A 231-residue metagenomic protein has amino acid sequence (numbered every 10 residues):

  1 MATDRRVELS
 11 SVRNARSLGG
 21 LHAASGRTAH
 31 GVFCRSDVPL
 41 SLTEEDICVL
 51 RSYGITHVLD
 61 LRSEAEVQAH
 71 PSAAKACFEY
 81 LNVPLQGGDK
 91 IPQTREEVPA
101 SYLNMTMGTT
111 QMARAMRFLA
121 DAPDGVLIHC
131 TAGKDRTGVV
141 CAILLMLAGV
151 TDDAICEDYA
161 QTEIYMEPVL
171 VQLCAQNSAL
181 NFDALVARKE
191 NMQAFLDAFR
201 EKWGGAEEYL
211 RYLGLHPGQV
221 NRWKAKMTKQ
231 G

Functional and structural regions predicted by a protein language model:
M1-L127, V140-G231: Cys-dependent protein tyrosine phosphatase-like superfamily
A132, R136-T137: Ser/Thr-glycine-rich phosphate-binding loops at phosphate-binding pockets of nucleotides, nucleotide cofactors
